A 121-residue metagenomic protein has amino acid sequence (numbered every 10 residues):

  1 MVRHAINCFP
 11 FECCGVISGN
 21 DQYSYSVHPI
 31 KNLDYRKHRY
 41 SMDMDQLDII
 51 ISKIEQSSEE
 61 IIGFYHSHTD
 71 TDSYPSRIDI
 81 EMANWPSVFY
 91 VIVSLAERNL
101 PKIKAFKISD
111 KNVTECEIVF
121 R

Functional and structural regions predicted by a protein language model:
M1-I61, D70-R121: Conserved beta-strand-loop surface patch within small alpha/beta domains used for substrate/adaptor or ligand engagement
F64: Conserved, mostly hydrophobic/aromatic
S67: Metallo-beta-lactamase
